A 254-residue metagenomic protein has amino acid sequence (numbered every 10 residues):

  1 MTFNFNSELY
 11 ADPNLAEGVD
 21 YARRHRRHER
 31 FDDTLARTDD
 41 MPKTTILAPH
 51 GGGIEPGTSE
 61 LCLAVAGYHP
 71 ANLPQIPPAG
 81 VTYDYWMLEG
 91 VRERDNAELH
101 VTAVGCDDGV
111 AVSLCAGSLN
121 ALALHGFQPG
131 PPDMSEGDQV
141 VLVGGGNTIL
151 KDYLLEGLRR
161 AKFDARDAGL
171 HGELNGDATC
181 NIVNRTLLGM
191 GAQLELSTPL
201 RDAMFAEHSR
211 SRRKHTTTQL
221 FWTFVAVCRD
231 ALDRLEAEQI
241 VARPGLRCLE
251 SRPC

Functional and structural regions predicted by a protein language model:
M1-C254: N-terminal catalytic or cofactor-binding beta/alpha core of small enzyme domains
